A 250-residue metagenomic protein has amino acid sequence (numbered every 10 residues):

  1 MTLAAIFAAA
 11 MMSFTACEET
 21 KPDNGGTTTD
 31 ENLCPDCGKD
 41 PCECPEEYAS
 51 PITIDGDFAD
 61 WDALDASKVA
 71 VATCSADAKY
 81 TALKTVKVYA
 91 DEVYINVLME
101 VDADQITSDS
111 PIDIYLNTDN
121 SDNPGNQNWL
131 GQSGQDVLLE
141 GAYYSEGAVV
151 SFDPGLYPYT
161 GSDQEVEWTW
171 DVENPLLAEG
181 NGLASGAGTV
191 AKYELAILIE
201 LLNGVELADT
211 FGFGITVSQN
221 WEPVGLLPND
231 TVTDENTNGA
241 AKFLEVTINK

Functional and structural regions predicted by a protein language model:
M1-A4: Bacterial N-terminal signal peptides that target proteins for export
A10-S50: Bacterial Sec-dependent N-terminal signal peptides
E46-D57, T118-A148, G188-V190, L201-K250: Acidic/polar low-complexity flexible segments
T53-A72, T107-V190: Extracellular/luminal beta-rich ligand-recognition and adhesion surfaces characterized by aromatic-Gly/Pro-enriched
G56, Y94-D102, A191-I199: Short, well-ordered beta-strand segments enriched in hydrophobic/aromatic residues
A63-Y89: Short N-terminal edge-element motif at the start of the domain
A90-N96, T107: Extended extracellular/luminal ectodomain segments enriched in beta-structured repeat modules
A103-D109, L202-L207: A short beta-turn/strand-edge loop motif at beta-sheet boundaries
